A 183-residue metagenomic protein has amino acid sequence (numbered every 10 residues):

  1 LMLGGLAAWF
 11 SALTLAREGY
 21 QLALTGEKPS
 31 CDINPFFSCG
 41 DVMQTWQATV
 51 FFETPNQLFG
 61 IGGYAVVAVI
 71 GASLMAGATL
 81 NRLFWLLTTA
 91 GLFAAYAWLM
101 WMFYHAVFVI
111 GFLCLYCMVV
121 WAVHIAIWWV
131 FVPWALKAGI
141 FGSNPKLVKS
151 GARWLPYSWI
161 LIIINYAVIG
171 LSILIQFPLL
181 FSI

Functional and structural regions predicted by a protein language model:
L1-I183: Membrane-interfacial helix-loop segments of redox and metal-homeostasis proteins, especially TM-loop-TM junctions
